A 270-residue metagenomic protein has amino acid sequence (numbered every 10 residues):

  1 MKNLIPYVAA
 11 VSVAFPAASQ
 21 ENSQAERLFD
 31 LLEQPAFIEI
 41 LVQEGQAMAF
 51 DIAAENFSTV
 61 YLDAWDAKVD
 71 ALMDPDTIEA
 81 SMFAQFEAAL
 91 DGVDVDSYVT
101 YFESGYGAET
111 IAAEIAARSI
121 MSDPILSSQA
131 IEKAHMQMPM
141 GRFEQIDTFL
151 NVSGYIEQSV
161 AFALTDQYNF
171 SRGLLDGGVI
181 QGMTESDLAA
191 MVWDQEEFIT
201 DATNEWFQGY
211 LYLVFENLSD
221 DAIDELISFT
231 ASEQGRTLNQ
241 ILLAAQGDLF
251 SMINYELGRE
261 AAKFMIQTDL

Functional and structural regions predicted by a protein language model:
K2-A10: Sec-dependent signal peptide recognition, specifically the positively charged N-region followed immediately by
A14-S19: N-terminal signal peptide c-region/cleavage motif recognized by signal peptidases
Q20-D123, L257: N-terminal Sec/ER secretory leader and immediately downstream segment of secreted/extracellular precursors
R27, Q34-P35, A67-M73, M82-F86 (+8 more regions): Second-shell loop/turn segments in exported
N56-A71, P75-A80, G182-F207, L249-N254 (+1 more regions): Membrane-interacting alpha-helical segments
A113, R118-L126, A130-K133, Q137-M138 (+3 more regions): Outer-membrane beta-barrel domain signature
S119-E216: Extended amphipathic alpha-helical interaction segments
E197-L270: A cross-kingdom marker for long, charged
